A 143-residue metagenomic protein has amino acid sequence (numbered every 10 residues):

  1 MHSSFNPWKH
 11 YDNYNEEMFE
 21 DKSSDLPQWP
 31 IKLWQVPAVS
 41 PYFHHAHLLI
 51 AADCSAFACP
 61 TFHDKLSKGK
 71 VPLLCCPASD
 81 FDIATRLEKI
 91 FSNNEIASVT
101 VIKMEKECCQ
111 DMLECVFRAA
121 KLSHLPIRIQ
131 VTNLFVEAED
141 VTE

Functional and structural regions predicted by a protein language model:
M1-E143: Iron-sulfur-associated redox domains of electron-transfer enzymes in respiratory and anaerobic energy metabolism
